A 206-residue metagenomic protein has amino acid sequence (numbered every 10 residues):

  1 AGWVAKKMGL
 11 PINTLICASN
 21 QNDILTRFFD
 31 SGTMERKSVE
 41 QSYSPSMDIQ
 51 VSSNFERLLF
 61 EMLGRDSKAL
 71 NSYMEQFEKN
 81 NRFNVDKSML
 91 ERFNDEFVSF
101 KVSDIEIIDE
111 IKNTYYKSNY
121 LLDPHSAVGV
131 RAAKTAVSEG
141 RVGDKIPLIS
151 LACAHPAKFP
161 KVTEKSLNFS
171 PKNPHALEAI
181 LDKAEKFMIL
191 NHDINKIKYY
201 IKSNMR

Functional and structural regions predicted by a protein language model:
A1-R206: PLP-dependent amino-acid enzyme catalytic core
